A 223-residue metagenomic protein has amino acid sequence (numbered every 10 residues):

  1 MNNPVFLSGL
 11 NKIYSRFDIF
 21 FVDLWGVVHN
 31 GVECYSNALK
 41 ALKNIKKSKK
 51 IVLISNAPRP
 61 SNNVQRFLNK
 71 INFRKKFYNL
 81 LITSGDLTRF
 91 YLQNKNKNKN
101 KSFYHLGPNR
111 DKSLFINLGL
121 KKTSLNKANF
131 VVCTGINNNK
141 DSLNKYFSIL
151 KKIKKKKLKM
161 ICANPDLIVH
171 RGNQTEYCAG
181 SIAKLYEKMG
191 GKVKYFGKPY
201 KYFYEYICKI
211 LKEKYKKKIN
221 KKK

Functional and structural regions predicted by a protein language model:
M1-K223: HAD-like aspartate-dependent phosphatase fold
